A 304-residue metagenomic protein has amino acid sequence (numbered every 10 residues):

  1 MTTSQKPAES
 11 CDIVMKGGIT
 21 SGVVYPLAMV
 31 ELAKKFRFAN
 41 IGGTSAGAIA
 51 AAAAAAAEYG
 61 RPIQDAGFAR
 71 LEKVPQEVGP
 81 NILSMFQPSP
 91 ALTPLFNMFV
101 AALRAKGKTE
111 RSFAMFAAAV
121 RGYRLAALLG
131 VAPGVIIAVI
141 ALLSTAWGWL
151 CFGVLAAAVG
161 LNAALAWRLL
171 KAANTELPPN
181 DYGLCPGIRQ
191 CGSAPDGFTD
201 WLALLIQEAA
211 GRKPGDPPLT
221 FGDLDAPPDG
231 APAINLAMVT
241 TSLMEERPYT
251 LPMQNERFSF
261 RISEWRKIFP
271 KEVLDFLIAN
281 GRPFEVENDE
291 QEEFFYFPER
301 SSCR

Functional and structural regions predicted by a protein language model:
M1-Q5: A short, basic/flexible loop-to-alpha-helix module at the beginning of a structural domain
K6-D12, I19-E208, T250-I268: Patatin-like phospholipase
C11-M15, A69, A194, G215-D223 (+4 more regions): Internal catalytic domains of large membrane-associated glycosyltransferases
D12-M15, G42-T44, I234-T241: Extended hydrophobic secondary-structure segments that form protein cores and membrane-embedded regions
G17-T20, M244: Short polar catalytic/cofactor-binding loops
G43, P227-G230: Short, charge-rich binding segments
A203-A226, I234-N235: Extended, Lys/Arg-enriched charged tracts that mediate electrostatic binding to polyanionic substrates
A233-L236, T240-R304: Alpha-helical segment proximal to the catalytic Tyr-Lys
